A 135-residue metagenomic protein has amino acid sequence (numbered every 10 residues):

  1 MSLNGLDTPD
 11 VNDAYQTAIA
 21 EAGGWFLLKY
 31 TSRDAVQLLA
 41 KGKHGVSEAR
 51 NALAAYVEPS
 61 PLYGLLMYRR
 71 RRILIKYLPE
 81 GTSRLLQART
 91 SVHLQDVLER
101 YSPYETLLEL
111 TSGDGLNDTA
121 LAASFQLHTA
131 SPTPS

Functional and structural regions predicted by a protein language model:
M1-S135: Long, low-complexity regulatory segments enriched in Ser/Thr/Pro/Gly and acidic residues
